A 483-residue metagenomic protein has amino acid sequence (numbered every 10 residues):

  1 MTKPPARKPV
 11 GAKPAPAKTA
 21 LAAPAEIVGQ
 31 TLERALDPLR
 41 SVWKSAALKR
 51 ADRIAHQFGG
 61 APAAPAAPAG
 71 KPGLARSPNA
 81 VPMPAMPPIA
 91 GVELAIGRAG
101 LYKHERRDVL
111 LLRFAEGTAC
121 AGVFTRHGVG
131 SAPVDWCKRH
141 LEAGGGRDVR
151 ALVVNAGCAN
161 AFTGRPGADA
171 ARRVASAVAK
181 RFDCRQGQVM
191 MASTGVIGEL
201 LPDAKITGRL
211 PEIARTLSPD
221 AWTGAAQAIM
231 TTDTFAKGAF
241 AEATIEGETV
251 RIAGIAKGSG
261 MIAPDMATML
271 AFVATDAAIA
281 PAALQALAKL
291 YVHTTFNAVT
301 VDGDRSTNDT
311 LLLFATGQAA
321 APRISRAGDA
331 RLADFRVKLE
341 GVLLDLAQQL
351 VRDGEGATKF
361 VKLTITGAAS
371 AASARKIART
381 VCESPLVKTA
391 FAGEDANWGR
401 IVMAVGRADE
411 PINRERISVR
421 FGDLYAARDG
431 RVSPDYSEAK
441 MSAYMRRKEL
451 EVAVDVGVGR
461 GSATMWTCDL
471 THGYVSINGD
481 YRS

Functional and structural regions predicted by a protein language model:
T2-K3, P24, V28-A46, D52-N155 (+2 more regions): A structural signal for small-residue-enriched, beta-sheet-centric alpha/beta enzyme cores and oligomeric scaffold folds
P5-A6, V10-G11, A15-P16: Low-complexity, polybasic segments enriched for Lys interleaved with small residues
